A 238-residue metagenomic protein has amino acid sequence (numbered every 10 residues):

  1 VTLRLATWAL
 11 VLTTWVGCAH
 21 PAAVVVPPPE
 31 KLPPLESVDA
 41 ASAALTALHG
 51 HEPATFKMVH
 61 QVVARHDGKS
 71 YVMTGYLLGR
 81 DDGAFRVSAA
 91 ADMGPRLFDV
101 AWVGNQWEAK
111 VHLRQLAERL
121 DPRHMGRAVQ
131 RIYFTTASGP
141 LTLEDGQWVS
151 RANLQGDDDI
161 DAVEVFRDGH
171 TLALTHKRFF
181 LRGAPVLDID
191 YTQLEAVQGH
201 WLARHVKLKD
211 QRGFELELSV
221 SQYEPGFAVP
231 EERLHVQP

Functional and structural regions predicted by a protein language model:
V1-L3: N-terminal secretory signal peptides that target proteins for export/translocation
A6-G17: Bacterial N-terminal signal peptides
G17-V72, G83-A84, L113-R119, V236-P238: N-terminal leader/targeting segments and the immediate start of mature chains
Q61-P95, W102-Q106: N-terminal beta-strand/beta-hairpin edge segment
G75-G79, V100, D190-A196: Extended lipid/amphipathic-ligand handling interfaces
A89-M93, W102-Q106, V111-Q115, L181 (+3 more regions): A mature extracytoplasmic/lumenal domain signature
W107-L141: Acidic/charged, solvent-exposed loop-and-adjacent secondary-structure segments enriched in E/D, K/R, S/T, and G/P
G146-P238: Gly/Pro-enriched, hydrophobic low-complexity segments that function as extracytoplasmic propeptides/linkers
